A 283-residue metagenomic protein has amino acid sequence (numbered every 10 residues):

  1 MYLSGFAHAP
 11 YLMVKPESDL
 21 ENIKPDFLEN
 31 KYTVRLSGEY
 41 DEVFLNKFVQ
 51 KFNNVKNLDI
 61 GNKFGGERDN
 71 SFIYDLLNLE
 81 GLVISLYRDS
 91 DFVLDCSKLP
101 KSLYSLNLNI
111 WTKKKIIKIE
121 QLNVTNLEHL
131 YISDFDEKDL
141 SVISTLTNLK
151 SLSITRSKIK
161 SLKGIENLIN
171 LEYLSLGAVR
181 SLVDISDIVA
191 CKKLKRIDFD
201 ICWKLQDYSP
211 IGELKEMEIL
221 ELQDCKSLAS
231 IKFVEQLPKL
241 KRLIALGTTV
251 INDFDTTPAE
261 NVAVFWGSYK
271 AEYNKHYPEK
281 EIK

Functional and structural regions predicted by a protein language model:
L3-N22, E29-Q50, N54-Y74, N78-D139 (+5 more regions): Concave beta-strand-loop units of leucine-rich repeat
